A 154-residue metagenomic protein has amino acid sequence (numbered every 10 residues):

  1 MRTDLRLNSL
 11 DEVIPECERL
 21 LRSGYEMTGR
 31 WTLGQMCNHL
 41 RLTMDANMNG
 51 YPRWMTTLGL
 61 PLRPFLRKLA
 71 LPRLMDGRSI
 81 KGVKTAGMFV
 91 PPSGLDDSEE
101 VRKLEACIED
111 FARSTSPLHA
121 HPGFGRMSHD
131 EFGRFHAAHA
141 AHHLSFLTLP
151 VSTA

Functional and structural regions predicted by a protein language model:
M1-E18: Extreme N-terminal tail/first-helix region
R2, N49-K103, I108-F111: Short, helix-capping/interhelical loops that line the mouth of catalytic, cofactor-, or ligand-binding pockets
L10-P15, I80-K81, R113-P117: Short alpha-helical hairpin
V13, L40-T43, E100-C107, H136-H139: Alpha-helical packing segments of well-folded alpha/beta enzyme cores
L20, F111-T115, P150: A short secondary-structure junction motif
S23-M27, F89-P92: Terminal, regulation- and interaction-focused segments at domain boundaries
G24-L71, L118-A154: Short, contiguous alpha-helical
L95-A120, F124-R134: C-terminal terminal-subdomain/extension
